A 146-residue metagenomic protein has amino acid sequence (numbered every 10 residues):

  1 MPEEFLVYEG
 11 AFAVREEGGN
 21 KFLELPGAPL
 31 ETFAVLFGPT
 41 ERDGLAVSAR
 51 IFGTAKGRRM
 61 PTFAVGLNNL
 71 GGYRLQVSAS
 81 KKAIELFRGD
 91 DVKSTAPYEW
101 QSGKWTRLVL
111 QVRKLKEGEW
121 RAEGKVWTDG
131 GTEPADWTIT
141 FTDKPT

Functional and structural regions predicted by a protein language model:
M1-Y8: Extracellular carbohydrate-recognition regions
E17-D91: Secretory/extracellular carbohydrate-interaction modules and structurally similar beta-sandwich "look-alikes"
F33-P39, S94-W100, D143: Beta-strand-rich interaction surfaces with strong enrichment in secreted/lumenal proteins
V47-A49, G103-K116, W120-V126: Short tryptophan-centered beta-strand motifs in secreted/extracellular beta-sheet-rich domains of glycan-recognition
N69, D90, K116, T128-G130: Solvent-exposed strand-loop boundary residues in beta-sheet-rich modules
G71-Y73, V92-A96, G131-I139: Surface-exposed loop/edge segments in extracytoplasmic proteins
F87-V109: Short, aromatic/His-centered strand-loop micro-motif at the edge of beta-sheets
R121-T146: Short, solvent-exposed beta-strand-to-loop segments that form ligand-recognition rims of beta-rich domains
